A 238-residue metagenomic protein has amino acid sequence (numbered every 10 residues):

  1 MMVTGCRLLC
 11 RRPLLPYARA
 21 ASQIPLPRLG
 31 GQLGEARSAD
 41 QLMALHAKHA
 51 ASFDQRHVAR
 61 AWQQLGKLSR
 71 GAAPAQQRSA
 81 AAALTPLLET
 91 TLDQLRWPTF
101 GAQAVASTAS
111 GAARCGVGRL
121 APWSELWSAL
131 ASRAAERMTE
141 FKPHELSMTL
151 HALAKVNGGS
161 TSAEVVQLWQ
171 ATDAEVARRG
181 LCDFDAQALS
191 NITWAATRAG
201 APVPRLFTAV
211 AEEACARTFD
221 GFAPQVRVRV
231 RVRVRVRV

Functional and structural regions predicted by a protein language model:
L9-V238: Eukaryotic RNA-binding helical-repeat scaffolds
